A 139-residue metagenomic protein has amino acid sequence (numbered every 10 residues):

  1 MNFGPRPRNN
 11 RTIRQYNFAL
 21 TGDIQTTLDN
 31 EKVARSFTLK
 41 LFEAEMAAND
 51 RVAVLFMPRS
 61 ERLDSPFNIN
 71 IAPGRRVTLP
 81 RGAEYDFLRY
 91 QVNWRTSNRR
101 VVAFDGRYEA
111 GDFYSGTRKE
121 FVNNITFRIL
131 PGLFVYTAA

Functional and structural regions predicted by a protein language model:
N2-A139: Exposed, low-structure sequence patches enriched in small/polar residues
